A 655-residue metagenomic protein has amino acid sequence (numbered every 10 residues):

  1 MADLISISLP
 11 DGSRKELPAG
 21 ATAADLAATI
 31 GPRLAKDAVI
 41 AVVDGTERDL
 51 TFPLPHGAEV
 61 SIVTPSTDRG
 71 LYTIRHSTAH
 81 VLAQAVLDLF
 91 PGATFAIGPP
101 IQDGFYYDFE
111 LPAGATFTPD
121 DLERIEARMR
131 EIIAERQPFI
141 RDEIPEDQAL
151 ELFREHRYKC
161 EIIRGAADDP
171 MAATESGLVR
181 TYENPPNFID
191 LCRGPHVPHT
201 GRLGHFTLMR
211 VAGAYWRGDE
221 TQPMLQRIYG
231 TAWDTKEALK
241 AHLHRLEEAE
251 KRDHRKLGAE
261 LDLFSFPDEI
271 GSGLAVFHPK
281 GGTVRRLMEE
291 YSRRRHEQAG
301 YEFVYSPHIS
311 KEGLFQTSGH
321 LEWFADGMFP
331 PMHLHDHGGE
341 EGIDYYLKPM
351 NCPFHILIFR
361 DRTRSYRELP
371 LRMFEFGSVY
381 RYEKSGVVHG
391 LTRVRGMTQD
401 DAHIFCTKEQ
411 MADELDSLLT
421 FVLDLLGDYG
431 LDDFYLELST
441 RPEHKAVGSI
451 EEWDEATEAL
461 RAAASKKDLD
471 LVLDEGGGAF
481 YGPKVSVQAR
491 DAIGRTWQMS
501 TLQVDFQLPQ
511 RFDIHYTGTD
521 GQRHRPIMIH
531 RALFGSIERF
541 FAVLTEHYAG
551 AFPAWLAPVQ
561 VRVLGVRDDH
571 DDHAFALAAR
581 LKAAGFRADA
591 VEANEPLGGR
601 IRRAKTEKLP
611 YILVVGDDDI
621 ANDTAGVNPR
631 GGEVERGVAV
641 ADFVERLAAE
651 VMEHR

Functional and structural regions predicted by a protein language model:
M1-H76, V81-T94, Q102-G104, D108-R655: NTP/phosphate- and nucleic-acid-binding module
I97: Conserved P-loop NTP-binding catalytic core
